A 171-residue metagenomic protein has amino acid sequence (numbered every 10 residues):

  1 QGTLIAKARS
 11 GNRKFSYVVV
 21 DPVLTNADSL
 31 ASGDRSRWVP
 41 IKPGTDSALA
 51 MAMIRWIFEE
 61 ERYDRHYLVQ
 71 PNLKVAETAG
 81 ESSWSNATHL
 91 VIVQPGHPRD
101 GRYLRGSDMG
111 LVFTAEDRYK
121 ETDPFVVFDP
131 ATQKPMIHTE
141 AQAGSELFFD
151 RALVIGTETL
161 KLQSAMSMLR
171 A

Functional and structural regions predicted by a protein language model:
G2, A6-Y17: A short helix->loop->beta-strand "cap" motif at the edges of active sites that frequently abuts
G11, D28-A171: Long, well-ordered, tryptophan-enriched scaffold segments
S16-V20, R37-V39: Hydrophobic/aromatic beta-strand patches that form the interior of the parallel beta-sheet core in alpha/beta enzyme
D21-N26: Short, polar loop motifs at secondary-structure junctions
